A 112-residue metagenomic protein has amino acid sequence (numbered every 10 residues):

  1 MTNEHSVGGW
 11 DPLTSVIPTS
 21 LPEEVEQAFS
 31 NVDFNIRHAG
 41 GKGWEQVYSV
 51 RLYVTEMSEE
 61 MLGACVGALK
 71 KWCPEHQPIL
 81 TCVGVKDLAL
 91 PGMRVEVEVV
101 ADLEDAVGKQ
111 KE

Functional and structural regions predicted by a protein language model:
M1-E112: Short, polar/acidic, helix-capping and beta-turn segments at strand->helix junctions that line the mouths
